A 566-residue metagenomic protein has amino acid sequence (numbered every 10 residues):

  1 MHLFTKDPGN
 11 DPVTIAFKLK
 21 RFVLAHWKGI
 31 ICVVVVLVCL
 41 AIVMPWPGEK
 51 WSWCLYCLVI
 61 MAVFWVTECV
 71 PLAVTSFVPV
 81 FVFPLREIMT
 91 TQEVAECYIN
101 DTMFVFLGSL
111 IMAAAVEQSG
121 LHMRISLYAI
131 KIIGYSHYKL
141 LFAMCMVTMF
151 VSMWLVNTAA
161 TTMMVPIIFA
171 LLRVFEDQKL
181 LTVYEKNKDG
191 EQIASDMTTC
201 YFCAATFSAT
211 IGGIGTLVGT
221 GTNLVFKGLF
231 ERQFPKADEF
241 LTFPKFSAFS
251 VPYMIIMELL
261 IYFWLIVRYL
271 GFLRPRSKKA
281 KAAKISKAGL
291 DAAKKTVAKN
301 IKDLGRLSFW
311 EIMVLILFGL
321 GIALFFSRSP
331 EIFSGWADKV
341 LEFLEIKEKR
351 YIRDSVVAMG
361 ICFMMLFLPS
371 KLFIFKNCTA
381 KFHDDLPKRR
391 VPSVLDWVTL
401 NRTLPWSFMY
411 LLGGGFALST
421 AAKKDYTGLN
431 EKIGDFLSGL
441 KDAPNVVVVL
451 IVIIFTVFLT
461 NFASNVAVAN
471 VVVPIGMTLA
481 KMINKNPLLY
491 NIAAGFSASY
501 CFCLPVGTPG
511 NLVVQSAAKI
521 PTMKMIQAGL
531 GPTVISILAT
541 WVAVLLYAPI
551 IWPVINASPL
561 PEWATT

Functional and structural regions predicted by a protein language model:
H2-K20, I30-C32, L37-I42, Q118-L121 (+7 more regions): Juxtamembrane and boundary regions of transmembrane helices in multi-pass small-molecule transporters and channels
V13-L19, A73-Q192, V391, N401-I483: Membrane-embedded alpha-helical segments and adjacent helix-loop junctions characteristic of multi-pass solute
A25-V34, E49-M61, P71-S76, E96-F106 (+11 more regions): Transmembrane alpha-helices of multi-pass eukaryotic membrane proteins
I31-M44, C57-T67, P79-P84, G108-A113 (+10 more regions): Hydrophobic core segments of alpha-helical transmembrane domains in multi-pass membrane transport and ion-translocation
L40-K50, T67-C69, T91-E93: Short, hydrophobic transmembrane alpha-helix segments
W51-Y56, F77-V78, T91-E93, D101 (+9 more regions): Interhelical loop segments of eukaryotic multi-pass membrane proteins
V251, S407-N430, K441-T565: C-terminal transmembrane helix pair
M313-L459: Transmembrane helical segments that form the transport core of multi-pass membrane transport proteins
